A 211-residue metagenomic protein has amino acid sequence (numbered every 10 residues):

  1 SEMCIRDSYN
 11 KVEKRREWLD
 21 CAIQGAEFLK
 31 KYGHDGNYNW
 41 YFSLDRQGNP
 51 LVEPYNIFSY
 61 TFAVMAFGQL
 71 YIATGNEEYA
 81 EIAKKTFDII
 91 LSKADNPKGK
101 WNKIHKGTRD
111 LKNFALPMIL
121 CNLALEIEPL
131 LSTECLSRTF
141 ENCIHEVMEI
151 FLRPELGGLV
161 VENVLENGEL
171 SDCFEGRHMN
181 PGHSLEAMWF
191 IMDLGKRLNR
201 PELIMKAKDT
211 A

Functional and structural regions predicted by a protein language model:
S1-A211: Glycan-recognition and catalytic cores of secretory/periplasmic carbohydrate-active enzymes
